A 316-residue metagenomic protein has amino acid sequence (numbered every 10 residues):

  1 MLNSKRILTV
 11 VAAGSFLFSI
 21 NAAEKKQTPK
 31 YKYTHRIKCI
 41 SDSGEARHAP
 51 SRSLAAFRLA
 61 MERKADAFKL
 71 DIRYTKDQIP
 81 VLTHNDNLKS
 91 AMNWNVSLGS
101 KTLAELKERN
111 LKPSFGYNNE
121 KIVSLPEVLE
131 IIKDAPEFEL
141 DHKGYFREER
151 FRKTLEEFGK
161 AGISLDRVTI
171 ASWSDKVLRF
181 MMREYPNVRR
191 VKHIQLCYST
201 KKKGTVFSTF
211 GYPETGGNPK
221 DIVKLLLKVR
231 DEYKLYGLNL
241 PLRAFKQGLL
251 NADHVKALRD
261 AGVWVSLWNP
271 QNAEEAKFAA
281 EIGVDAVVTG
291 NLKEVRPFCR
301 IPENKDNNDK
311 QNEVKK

Functional and structural regions predicted by a protein language model:
M1-L8: Bacterial N-terminal signal peptides that target proteins for export
T9-V10, E313: Detector for intrinsically disordered, low-structure N-terminal pre-sequences
V11-A12, H48: A periodicity- and composition-biased signal for non-globular, repetitive helical segments
A13-I20: Hydrophobic h-region of N-terminal signal peptides that target proteins for export in Gram-negative bacteria
A22-K316: Phosphate-group recognition and catalysis centered on beta-loop-alpha active-site segments
